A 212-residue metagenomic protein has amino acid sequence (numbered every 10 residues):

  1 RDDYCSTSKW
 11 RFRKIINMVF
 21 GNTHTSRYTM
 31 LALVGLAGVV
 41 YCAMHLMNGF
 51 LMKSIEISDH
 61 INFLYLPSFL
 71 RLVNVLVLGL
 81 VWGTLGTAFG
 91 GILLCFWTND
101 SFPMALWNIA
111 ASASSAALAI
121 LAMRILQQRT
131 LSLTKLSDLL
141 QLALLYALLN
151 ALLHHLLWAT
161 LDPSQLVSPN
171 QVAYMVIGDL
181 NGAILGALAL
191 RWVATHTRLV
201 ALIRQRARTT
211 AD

Functional and structural regions predicted by a protein language model:
R1-I15: N-terminal amphipathic/basic-hydrophobic helices that include classical n-h-c signal peptides and signal-anchor
K9, L166-V167: Extracellular/secretory pathway and lumenal proteins
R11-I55, R71-P163, A187-T195, L199-I203: Short helix-perturbing small/polar motifs within transmembrane alpha-helices
I57-I61, M104-L106, V167-V176: Non-cytosolic membrane-interface motifs at loop->transmembrane helix junctions
N62-L70: Hydrophobic alpha-helical segments embedded in the membrane of multi-pass proteins
L64-Y65, L76, V176: Hydrophobic transmembrane-helix microenvironments that flank and shape a buried ionizable site
N170-G186, L190: Alpha-helical transmembrane segments that form the membrane-embedded catalytic/substrate-binding core of multi-pass
A201-D212: Short, charged juxtamembrane terminal tails flanking transmembrane helices
